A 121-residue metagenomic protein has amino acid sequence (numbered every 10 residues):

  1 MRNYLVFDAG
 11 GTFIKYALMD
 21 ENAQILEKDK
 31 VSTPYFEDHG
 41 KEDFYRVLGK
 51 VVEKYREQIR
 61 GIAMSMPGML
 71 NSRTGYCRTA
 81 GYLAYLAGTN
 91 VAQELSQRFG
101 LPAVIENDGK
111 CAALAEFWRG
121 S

Functional and structural regions predicted by a protein language model:
M1, E57-I59, G100: A general structural motif
R2-D43, Y76-C77: Short glycine-rich, Thr/Ser-proximal phosphate-binding strand/loop in the N-terminal lobe of ATP-dependent enzymes
Y4-D8, I59-A63, V104: Short glycine-aspartate micro-motif
T12, P67-L70: Short glycine-rich anion-binding loops that position phosphate/pyrophosphate groups of nucleotides and phosphorylated
M19, L70-N71: Hydrophobic alpha-helical segments, especially N-terminal targeting/anchoring helices
K41-E42, G61, N71-S121: Glycine-rich phosphate-binding loop and adjoining helix at the ATP-binding site of ATP-dependent phosphoryl-transfer
E42-Y55, V91: Short, well-ordered amphipathic alpha-helical segments that serve as non-catalytic structural scaffolds within diverse
